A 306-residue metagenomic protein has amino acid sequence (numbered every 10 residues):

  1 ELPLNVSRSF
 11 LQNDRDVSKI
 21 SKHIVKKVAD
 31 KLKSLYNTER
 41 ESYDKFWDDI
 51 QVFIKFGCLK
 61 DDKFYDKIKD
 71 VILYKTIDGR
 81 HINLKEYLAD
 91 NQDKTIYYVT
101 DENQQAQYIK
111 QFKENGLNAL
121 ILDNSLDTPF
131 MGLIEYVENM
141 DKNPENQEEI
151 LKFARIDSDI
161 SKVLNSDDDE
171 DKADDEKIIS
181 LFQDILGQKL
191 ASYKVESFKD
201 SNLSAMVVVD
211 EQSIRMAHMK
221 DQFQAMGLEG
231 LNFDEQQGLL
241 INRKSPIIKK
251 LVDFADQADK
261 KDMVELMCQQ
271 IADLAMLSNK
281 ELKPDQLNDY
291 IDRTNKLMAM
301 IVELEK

Functional and structural regions predicted by a protein language model:
E1-K306: Conserved GHKL (Bergerat-fold) ATPase module
